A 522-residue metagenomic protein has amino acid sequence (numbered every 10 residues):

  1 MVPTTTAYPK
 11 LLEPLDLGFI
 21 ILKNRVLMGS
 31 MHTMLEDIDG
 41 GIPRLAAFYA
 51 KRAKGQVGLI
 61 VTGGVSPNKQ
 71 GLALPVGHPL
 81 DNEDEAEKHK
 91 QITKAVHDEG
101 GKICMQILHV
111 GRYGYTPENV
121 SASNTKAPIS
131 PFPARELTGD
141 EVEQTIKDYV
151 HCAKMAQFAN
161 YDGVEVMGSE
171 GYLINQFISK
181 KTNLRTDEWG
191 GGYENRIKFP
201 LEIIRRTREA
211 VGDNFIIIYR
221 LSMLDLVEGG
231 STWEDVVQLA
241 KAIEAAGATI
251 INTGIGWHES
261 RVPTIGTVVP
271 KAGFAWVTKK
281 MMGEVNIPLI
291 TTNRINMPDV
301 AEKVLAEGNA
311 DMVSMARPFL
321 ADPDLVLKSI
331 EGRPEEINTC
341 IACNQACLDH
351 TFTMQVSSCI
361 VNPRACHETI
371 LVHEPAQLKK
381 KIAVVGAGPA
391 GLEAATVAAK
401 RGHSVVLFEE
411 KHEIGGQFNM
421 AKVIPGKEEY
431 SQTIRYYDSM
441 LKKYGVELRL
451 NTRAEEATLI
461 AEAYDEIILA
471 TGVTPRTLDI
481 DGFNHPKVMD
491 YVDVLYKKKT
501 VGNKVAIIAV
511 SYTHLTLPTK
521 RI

Functional and structural regions predicted by a protein language model:
M1-V385, P389, E393-K400, S404-V405 (+4 more regions): Flavin-dependent oxidoreductase catalytic cores
T264-P270, V372-E374, K379, M420-Q432 (+2 more regions): Short, contiguous acidic/charged loop-to-helix segments that flank catalytic cores in large enzymes
N296-D299, L320, R453-E456, V494-Y496: Short acidic loop-to-helix transition motifs that present clustered carboxylates
P363-P375, S439-K442, L448-L450, A457 (+1 more regions): Glycine-rich dinucleotide-binding loop and its adjacent helix/turn
I382-P475, I480, M489: Phosphate-binding active sites in nucleotide-utilizing proteins
H514, T519-I522: Single conserved hydrophobic/aromatic residue that forms the stacking wall/gate of nucleotide- or nucleobase-binding
